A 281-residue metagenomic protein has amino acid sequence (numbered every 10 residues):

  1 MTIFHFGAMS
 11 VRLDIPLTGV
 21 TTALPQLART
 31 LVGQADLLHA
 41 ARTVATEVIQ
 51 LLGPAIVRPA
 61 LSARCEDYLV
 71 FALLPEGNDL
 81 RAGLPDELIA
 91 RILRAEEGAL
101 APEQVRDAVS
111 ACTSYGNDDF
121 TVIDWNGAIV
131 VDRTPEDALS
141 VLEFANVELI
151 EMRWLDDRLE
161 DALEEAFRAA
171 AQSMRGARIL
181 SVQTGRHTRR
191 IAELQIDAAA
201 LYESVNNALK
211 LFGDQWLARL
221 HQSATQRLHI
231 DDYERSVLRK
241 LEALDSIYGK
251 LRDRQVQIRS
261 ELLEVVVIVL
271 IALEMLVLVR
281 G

Functional and structural regions predicted by a protein language model:
M1-G7: N-terminal juxtamembrane/topogenic regions of multi-pass membrane proteins
I3, D14-R178: Extended alpha-helical interaction modules
M9-R12: Extended, helix-rich structural scaffolds rather than catalytic motifs
W154-R158, A162-E274: Membrane-associated alpha-helical segments
M275-G281: Juxtamembrane boundary at the C-terminal end of a transmembrane helix
